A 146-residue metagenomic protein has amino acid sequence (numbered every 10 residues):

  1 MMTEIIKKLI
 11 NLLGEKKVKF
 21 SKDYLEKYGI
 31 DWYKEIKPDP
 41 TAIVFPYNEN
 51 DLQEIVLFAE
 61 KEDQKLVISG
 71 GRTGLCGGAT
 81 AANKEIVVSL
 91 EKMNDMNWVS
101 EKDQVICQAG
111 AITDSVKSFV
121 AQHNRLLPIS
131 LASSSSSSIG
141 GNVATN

Functional and structural regions predicted by a protein language model:
M1-W32, K61-Q64: N-terminal accessory segments
L9, E35-L66, L90-A132: N-terminal glycine-rich flavin-associated loop
Y24-E26, S134-I139: A glycine-rich phosphate-binding loop feature that marks nucleotide/adenosyl-phosphate handling sites
D31-K37, F58, G78-V88: Glycine-rich loop at the start of a catalytic domain that most often binds anionic cofactors/ligands
G77-A82, K117-F119, I139-T145: Short acidic, glycine/serine/threonine-rich loops at helix termini
